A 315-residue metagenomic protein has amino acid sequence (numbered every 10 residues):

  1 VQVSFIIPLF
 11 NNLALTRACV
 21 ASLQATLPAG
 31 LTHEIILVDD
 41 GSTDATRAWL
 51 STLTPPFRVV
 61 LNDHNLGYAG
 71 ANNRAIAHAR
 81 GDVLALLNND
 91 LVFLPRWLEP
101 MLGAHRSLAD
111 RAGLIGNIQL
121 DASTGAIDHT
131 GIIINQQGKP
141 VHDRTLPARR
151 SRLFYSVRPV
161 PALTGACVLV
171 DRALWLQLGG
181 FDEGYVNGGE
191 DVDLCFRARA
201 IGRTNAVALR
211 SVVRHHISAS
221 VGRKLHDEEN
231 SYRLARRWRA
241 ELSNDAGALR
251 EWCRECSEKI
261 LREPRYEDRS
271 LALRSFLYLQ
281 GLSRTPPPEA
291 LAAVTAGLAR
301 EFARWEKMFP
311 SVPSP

Functional and structural regions predicted by a protein language model:
A21-T32: Short, acidic, metal-binding catalytic loop of nucleotide-sugar glycosyltransferases
D39-A48, H64: A conserved acidic beta->alpha catalytic loop
N62-A79: Glycine-rich, basic loop-to-helix element that forms the pyrophosphate-binding segment of sugar-nucleotide handling
L84: Short aromatic/hydrophobic "clamp" motif used to bind/position activated sugar donors
L91-N135: Conserved donor NDP-sugar-binding/catalytic core segment of glycosyltransferases
P100-M101, F154, R158-G179, G184-V212: A short, conserved alpha-helix in the catalytic core of glycosyltransferases
I115, L120-S123, F196, A200-A292 (+1 more regions): Active-site-adjacent helix/loop segment of glycosyltransferases that harbors family-specific signature motifs
N135-V160: Short, flexible, basic/aromatic active-site loop/helix in glycosyltransferases
